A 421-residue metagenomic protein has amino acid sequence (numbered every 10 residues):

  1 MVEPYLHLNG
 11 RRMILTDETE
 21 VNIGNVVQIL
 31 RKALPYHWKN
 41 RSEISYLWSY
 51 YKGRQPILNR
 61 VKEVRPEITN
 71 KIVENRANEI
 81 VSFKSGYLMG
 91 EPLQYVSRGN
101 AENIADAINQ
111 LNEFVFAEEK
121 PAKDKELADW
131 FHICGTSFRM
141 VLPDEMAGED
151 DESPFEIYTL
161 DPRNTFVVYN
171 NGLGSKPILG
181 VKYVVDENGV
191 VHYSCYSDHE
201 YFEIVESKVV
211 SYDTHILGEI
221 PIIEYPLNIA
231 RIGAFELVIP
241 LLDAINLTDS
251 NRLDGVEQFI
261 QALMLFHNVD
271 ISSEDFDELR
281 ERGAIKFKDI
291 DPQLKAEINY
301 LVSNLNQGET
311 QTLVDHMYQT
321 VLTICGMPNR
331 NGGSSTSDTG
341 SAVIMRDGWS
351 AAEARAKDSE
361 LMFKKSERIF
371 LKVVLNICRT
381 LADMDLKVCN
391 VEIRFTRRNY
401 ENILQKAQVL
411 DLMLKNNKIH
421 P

Functional and structural regions predicted by a protein language model:
M1-E156: Extended, helix-rich architectural segments
V81-E91, H132-S137, L237-D254, D411-L412: Short, hydrophobic/amphipathic alpha-helical patches that form generic packing surfaces within helical domains
P92, V96-G99, V115-E118, F131 (+7 more regions): Generic structural signal for hydrophobic core residues of well-folded globular domains
N103, A107, V115, E119 (+8 more regions): Short amphipathic alpha-helical segments
A105-L111, K295-Y300, W349: A short, surface-exposed helix-loop junction/capping segment
K125-I232: Extended, regular secondary-structure scaffolds
V210-I344: Extended, charged amphipathic alpha-helical segments
D277-L294, E309, H316, T320-P421: C-terminal helix-loop subdomains that flank or include functional centers
